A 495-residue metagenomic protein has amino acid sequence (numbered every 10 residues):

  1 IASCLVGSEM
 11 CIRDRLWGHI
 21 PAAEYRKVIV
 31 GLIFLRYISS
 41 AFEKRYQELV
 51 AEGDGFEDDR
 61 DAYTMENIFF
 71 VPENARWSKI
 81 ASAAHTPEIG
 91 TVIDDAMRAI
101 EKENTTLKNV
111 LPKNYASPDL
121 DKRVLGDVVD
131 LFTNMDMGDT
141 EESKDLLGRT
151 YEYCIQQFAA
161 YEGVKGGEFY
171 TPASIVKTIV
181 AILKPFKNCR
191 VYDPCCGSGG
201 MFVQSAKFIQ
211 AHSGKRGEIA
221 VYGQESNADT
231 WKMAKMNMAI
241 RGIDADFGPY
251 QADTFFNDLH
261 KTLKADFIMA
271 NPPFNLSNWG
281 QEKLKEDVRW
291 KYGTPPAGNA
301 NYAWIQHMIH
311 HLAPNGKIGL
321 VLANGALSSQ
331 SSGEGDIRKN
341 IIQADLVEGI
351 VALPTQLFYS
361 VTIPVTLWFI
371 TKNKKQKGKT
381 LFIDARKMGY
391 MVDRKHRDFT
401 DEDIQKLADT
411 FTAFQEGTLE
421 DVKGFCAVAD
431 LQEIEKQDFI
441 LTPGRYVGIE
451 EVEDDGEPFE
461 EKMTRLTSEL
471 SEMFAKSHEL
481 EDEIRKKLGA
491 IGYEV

Functional and structural regions predicted by a protein language model:
S3, S8-K187, D246-T254, L259 (+4 more regions): Non-catalytic, mostly N-terminal accessory regions of nucleic-acid modification and defense proteins
H19, W279-N299, G325-E334, P354-Y359 (+2 more regions): Short, contiguous acidic/charged loop-to-helix segments that flank catalytic cores in large enzymes
P21-A22, K261-T262, V361-I363: Short glycine/proline-enriched turns and hinge-like loops at secondary-structure junctions
Y25, I29-Y37, I179, W231 (+2 more regions): Conserved Class I SAM-dependent methyltransferase catalytic core
P118, T140, C195, G223-N227 (+6 more regions): Hydrophobic alpha-helical scaffolding
K165-A270, N275-W279, L284-K291, A323-G325 (+2 more regions): Conserved S-adenosyl-L-methionine
K264-A265, N299-N301, N315-K317, V321-A323 (+7 more regions): Active-site lining segments that contact anionic ligands and/or coordinate catalytic metals
L346-V347, L357-S360, P364-A408: C-terminal, active-site-flanking charged/polar segments
